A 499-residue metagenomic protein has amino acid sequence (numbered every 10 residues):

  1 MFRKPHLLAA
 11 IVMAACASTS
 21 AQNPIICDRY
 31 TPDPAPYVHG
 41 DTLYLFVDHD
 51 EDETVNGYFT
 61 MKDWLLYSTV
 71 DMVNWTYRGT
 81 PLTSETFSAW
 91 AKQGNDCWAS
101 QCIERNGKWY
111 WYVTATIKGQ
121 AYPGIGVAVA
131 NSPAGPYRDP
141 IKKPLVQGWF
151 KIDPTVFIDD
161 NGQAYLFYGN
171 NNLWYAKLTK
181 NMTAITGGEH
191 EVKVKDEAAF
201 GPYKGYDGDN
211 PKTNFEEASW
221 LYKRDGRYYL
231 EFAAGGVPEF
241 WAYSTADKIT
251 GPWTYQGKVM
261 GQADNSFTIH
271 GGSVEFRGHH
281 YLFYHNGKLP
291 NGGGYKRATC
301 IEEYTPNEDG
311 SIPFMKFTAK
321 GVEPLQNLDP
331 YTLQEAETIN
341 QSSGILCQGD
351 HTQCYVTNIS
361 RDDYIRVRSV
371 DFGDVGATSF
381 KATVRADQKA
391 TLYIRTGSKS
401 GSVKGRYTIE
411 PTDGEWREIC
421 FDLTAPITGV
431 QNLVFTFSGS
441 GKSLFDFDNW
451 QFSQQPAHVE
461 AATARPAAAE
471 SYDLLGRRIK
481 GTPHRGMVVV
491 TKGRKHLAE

Functional and structural regions predicted by a protein language model:
M1-Q22: Bacterial Sec-dependent N-terminal signal peptides
S20-Q455: Carbohydrate-active catalytic/glycan-binding domains of CAZyme proteins, especially the secreted or lumenal ectodomains
V38, D473, V490-T491: A general beta-strand register signal
H280, R478, K495-H496: Short, solvent-exposed loop/turn motifs
G397, L475, K492-G493: Short strand-turn-strand beta-turns centered on an Asx-Gly dipeptide
Q454-L475: Residue-level detector of functionally pivotal "anchor" positions at catalytic/ligand-binding pockets or at interdomain
I479-R485: Conserved beta-loop-beta connector loops within the AMP-binding
M487-E499: C-terminal tail/sorting-segment detector
